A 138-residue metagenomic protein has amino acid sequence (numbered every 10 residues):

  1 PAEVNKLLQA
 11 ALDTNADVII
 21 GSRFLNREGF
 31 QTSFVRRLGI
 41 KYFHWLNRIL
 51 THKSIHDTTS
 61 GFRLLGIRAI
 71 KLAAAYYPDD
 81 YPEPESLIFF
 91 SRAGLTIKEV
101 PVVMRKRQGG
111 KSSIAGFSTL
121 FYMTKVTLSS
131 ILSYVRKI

Functional and structural regions predicted by a protein language model:
P1-D80, R107-T124, L128: Acceptor/aglycone-binding surface of glycosyltransferases and processive sugar-polymer synthases
K53-S54, A75-P78, L87-R105: Catalytic donor-sugar/metal-binding loop of nucleotide-sugar-dependent glycosyltransferases
P84: DNA-recognition element of transcription regulators
R92, S113, R136: A C-terminal cap/extension of S-adenosyl-L-methionine-dependent methyltransferases that defines the acceptor-substrate
K125-I138: C-terminal, non-catalytic tails of nucleotide-sugar-dependent glycosyltransferases
